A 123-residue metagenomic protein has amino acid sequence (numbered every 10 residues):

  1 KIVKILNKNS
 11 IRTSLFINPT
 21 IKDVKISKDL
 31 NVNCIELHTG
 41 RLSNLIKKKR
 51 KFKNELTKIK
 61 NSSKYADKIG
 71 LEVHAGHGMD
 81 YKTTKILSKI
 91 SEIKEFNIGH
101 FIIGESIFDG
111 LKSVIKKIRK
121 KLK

Functional and structural regions predicted by a protein language model:
K1, T20, E55, I59 (+2 more regions): Aromatic/hydrophobic pocket-lining residues that form the small-molecule binding cavity in soluble enzyme cores
K1-S14, K51-A75, I118-K123: Alpha-helix-loop-beta-strand connector modules within alpha/beta enzyme cores
S10-F16, N33-E36, G70-H74, I93-N97: Structural preference for beta-strand elements that scaffold enzyme active sites
I11-Y65: Histidine/lysine/aspartate-rich catalytic loop segments that bind and position anionic ligands
P19-L30, A75, M79-I93: Catalytic cores of alpha/beta
C34-I46, E92-L111: Glycine-rich phosphate-binding active-site loops on the catalytic face of alpha/beta enzymes
K47-F52, G104-K123: C-terminal helical cap(s) of enzyme catalytic domains, especially alpha/beta-barrels
L56-K60, Y81-T84, I90, I115: Short amphipathic alpha-helical surface patches that serve as generic macromolecular interface elements
